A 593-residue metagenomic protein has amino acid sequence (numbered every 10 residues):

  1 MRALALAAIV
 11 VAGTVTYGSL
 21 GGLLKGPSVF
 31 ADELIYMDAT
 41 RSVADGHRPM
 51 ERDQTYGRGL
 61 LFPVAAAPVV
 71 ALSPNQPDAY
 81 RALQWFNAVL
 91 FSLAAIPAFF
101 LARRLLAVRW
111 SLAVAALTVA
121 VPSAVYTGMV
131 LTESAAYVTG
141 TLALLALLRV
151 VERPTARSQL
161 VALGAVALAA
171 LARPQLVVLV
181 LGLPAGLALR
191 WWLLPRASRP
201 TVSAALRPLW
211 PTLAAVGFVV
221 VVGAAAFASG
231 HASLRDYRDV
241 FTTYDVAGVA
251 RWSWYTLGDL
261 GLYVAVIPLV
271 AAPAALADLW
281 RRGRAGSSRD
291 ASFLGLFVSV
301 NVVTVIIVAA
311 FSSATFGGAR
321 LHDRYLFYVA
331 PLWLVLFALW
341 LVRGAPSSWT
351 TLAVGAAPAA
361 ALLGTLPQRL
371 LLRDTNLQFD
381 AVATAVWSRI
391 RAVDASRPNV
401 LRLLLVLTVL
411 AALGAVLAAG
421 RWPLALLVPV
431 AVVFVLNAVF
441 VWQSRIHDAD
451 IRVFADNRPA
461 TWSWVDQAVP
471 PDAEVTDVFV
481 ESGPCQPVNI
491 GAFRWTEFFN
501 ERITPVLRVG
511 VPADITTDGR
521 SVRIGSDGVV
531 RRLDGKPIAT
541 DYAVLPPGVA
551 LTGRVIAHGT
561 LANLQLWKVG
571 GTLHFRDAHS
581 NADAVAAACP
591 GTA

Functional and structural regions predicted by a protein language model:
G21-L34, D45-A67, L72, R81: Membrane-proximal lumenal/periplasmic loop motifs of glycosylation machinery
F30, G128-A136, Q175: Short acidic/glycine- and proline-prone juxtamembrane loop motifs at membrane-interface regions of multi-pass membrane
A82-L105, L142: Transmembrane-helix motifs of polytopic, lipid-linked glycan transferases
A98-A120, V138, A156-V161: Transmembrane-helix signature of polytopic, membrane-embedded enzymes that assemble or transfer cell-envelope glycans
V114-A115, L147, S158-P174, V180-A185 (+1 more regions): Membrane-interface alpha helices of multi-pass inner-membrane proteins
A143-Q159, W191: Membrane-interface transmembrane helices that cradle and orient dolichyl/undecaprenyl
V180, L187-R196, S203-R281, F297-S312 (+1 more regions): Membrane-lumen/periplasm interface segments of specific transmembrane helices in polyprenyl phosphate-linked
D259-S292, W333-W340, V354-P358, V406-G420: Hydrophobic, aromatic-rich transmembrane alpha-helices and their immediate juxtamembrane boundary segments
